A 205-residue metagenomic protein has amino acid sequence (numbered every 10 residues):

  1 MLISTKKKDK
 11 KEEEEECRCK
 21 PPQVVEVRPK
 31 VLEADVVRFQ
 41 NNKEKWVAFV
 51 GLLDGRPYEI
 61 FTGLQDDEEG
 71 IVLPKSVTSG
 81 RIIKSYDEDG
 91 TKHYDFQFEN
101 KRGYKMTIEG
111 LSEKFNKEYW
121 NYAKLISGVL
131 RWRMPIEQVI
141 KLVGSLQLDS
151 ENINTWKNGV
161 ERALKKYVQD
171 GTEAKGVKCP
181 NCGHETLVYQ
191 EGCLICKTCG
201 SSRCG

Functional and structural regions predicted by a protein language model:
M1-G205: Long, C-terminal-biased catalytic regions of enzyme "large/alpha" subunits
